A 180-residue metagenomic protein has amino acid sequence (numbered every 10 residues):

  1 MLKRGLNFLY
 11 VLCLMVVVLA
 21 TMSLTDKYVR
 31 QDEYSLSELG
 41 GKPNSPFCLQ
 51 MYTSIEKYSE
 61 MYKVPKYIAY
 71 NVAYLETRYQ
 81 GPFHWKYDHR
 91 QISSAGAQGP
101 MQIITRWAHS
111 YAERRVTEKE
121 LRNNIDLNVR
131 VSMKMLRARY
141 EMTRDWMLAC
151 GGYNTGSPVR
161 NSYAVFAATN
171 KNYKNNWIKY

Functional and structural regions predicted by a protein language model:
M1-L14: N-terminal Sec-pathway targeting helices
L14-M15, R139: N-terminal processing/targeting junctions
M15-D26: Hydrophobic alpha-helical membrane-insertion segments, chiefly the h-region of N-terminal signal peptides
D26-Y180: Catalytic glycan-binding domains that act on GlcNAc-containing polysaccharides
